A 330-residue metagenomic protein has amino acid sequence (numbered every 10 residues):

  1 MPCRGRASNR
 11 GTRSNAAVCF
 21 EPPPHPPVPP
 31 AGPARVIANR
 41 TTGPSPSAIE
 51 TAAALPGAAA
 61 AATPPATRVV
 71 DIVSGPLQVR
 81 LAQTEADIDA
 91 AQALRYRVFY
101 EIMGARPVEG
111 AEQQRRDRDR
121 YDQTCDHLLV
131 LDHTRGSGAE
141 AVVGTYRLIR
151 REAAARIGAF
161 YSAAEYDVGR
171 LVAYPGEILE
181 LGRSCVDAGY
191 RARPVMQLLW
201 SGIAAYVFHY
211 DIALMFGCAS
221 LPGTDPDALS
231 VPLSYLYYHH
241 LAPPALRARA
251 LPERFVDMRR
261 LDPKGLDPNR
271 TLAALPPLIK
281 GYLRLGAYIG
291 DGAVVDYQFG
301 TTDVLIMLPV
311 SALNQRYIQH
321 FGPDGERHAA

Functional and structural regions predicted by a protein language model:
P33, I37-E85: Conserved N-terminal entry element of GNAT/NAT acetyltransferase domains
R68-V143, R147-A153: Short amphipathic alpha-helix that is part of the acyltransferase structural core
C125-H127, T301-L305: Short hydrophobic/aromatic beta-strand or adjacent loop that forms the aromatic wall/cage of a ligand/substrate-binding
L148-Y288, A293-D303, L313: Acyl-donor binding region in acyl/amide transferases
I318: Long, contiguous binding/interaction regions
D324-A330: Short, cationic low-complexity segments
